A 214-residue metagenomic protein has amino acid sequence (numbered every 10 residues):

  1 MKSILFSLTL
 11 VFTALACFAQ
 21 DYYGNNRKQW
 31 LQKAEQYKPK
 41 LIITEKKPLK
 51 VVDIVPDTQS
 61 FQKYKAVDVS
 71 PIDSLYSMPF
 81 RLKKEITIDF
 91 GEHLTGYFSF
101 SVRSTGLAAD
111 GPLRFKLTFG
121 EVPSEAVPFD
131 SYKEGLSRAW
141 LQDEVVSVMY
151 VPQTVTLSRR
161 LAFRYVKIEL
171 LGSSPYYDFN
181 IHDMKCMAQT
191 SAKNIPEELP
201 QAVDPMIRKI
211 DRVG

Functional and structural regions predicted by a protein language model:
M1-D21: Bacterial Sec-dependent N-terminal signal peptides
Q20-G214: Extracellular/oxidizing-compartment recognition motifs
